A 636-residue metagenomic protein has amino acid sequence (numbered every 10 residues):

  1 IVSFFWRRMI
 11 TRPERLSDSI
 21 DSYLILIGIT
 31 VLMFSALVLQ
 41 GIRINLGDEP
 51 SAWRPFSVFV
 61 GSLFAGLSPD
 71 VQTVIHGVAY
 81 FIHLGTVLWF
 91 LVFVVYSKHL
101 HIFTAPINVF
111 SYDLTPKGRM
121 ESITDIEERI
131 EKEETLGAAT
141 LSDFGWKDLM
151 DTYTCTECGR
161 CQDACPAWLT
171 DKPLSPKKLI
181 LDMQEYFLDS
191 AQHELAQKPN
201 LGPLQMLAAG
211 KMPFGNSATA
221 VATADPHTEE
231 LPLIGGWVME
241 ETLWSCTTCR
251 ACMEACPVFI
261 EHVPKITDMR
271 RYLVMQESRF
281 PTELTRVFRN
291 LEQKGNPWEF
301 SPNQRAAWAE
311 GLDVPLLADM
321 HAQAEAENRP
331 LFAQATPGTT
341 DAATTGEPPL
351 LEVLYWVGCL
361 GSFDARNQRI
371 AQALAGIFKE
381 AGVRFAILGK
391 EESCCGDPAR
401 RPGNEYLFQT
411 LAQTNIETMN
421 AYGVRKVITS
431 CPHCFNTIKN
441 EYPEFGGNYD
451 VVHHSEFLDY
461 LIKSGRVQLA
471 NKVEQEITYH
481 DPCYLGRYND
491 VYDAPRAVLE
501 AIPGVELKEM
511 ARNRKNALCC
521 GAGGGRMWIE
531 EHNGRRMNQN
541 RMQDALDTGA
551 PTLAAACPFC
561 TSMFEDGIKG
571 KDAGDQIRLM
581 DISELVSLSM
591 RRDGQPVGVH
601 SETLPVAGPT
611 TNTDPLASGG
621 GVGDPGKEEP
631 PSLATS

Functional and structural regions predicted by a protein language model:
I1, I10, D143-T152, L174-K178 (+4 more regions): Iron-sulfur-cluster electron-transfer modules
I1-A138, K177, L181, Y186: Membrane-embedded alpha-helical bundles of multi-pass integral membrane proteins
G118-P176: Non-transmembrane accessory domains of multi-pass membrane transporters/channels
C165, C256, F564: Cysteine-centered loop/knuckle micro-motif
D171-A191, A196-N200, P495-P503, N513-N516: Active/binding-pocket-proximal capping segment
V357-D450, Y484-A501, V505-L616, T635: Cofactor-cradling patches in redox/metallo enzymes
Y479: Hydrophobic alpha-helical positions that pack around
